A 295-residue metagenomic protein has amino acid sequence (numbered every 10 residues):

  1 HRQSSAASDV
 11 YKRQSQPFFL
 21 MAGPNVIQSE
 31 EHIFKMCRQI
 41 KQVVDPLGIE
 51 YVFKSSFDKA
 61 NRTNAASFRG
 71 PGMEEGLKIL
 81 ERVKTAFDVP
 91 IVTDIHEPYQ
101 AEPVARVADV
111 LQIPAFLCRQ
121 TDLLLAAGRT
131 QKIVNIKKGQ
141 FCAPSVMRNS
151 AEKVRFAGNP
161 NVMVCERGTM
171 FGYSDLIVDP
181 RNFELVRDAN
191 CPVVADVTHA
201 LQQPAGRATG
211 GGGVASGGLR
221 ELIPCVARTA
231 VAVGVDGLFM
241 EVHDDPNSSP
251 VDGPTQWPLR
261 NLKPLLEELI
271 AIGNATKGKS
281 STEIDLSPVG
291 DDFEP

Functional and structural regions predicted by a protein language model:
H1-A7, Y11: Single conserved hydrophobic/aromatic residue that forms the stacking wall/gate of nucleotide- or nucleobase-binding
V10, A275, K279, D291-D292: Active-site loops and adjacent core secondary-structure elements that bind or stabilize anionic groups
S15-F18, L47-Y51, T85-I91, V107-D109 (+4 more regions): Short, well-ordered coil/turn segments that N-cap beta-strands
P24-I33, V52-M73, V242-P254: Glycine-rich, proline-tolerant flexible connector loops at the mouths of alpha/beta enzymes
I27-I40, P71-K78, G217-C225: Glycine-rich anion/phosphate-binding loops
I40, F68-I91, A127, Q131-I133 (+2 more regions): Alpha-helix-loop-beta-strand connector modules within alpha/beta enzyme cores
P71-G72, V89-E97, D109-D122, I133-P144 (+1 more regions): Catalytic beta/alpha-barrel core
Q131-V242: Catalytic alpha/beta core domains of metabolic enzymes, predominantly
